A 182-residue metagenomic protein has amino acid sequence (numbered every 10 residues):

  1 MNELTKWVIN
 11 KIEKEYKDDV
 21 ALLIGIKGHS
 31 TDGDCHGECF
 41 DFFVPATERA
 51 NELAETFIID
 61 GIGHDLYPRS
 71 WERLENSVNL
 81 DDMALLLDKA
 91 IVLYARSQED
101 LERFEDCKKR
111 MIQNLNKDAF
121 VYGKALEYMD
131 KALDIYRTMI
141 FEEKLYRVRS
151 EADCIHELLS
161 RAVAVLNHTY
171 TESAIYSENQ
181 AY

Functional and structural regions predicted by a protein language model:
M1-I91: Metal-dependent nucleotidyltransferase catalytic core
K11, E15, R110, I135 (+1 more regions): Residues that form generic nucleotide/phosphate-binding pockets
A21, T31-D34, C39, L53 (+5 more regions): Proteins with a high burden of low-complexity, intrinsically disordered sequence enriched in S/T/G/P/A and R, requiring
G37-C39, V44-P45, R110-L115, F120-V121 (+1 more regions): Mixed-charge, polar/low-complexity N-terminal
F40-V44, H64-L66, L93-Q98, M129 (+2 more regions): Generic hydrophobic secondary-structure signal
W71-E127, K131-A132, Y136: Internal, well-ordered alpha/beta segment that forms a basic, Gly-enriched binding/recognition surface
A119-Y182: Conserved nucleotidyltransferase catalytic core and NTase-mimicking acidic/glycine-rich helix/loop elements in nucleic
